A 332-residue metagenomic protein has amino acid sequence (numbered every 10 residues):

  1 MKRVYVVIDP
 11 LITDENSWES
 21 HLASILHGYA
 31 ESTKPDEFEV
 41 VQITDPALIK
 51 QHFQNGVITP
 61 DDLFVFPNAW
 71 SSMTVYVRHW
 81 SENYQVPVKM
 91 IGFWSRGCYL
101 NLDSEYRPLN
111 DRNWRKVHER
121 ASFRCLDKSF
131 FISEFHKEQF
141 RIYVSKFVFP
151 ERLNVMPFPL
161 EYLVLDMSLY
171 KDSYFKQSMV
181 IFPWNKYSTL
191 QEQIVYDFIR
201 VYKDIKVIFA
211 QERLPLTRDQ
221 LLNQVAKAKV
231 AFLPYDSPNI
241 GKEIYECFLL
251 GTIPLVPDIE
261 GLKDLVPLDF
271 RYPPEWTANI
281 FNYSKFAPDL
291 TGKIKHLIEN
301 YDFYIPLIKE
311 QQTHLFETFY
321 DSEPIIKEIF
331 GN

Functional and structural regions predicted by a protein language model:
M1-V75: N-terminal pre-catalytic "stem/leader" segment of glycosyltransferase-like enzymes
L63-N68, S81-D111: Active-site proximal beta-strand in glycosyltransferases
P108-S129, Q220-A226: Membrane-proximal helix-turn-helix segments that form the acceptor-binding/catalytic region of lipid-linked
K116-E151: A short, active-site helix/loop in glycosyltransferases that binds the activated sugar's phosphate group
L160-R218: Conserved catalytic-core segment of nucleotide-activated headgroup transferases in glycan assembly
Y170, T277-N332: A charged, aromatic-enriched C-terminal amphipathic alpha-helix characteristic of glycosyltransferases across folds
L233-I244, D258-I259, K263-D264: Nucleotide-sugar-dependent
I253-V256: Short hydrophobic beta-strand element within catalytic cores of glycosyltransferases and related nucleotide-activated
